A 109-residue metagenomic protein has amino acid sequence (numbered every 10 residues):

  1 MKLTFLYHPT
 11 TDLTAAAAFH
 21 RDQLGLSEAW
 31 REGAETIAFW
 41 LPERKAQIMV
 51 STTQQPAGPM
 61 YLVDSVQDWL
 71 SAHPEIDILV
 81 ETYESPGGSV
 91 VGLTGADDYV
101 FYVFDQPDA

Functional and structural regions predicted by a protein language model:
M1-A17, A57-P59, P107-A109: N-terminal beta-strand motif that seeds the catalytic metal site of vicinal oxygen chelate
M1-K2, S51-P56, S85: Short glycine-enriched loop/turn motifs at secondary-structure junctions
L3, T36, G88-V90: Conserved positions at the start
D12-L13, V63-Q67: Helix N-cap motif at beta-to-alpha junctions
D12-S27, A72: Amphipathic alpha-helical segments
L24-E32, E75-T82: Short secondary-structure junctions
L26-G58, V63, V100-P107: Conserved short beta-strand elements that form part of the metal-binding/catalytic scaffold of enzyme active sites
L70-A109: Vicinal oxygen chelate
